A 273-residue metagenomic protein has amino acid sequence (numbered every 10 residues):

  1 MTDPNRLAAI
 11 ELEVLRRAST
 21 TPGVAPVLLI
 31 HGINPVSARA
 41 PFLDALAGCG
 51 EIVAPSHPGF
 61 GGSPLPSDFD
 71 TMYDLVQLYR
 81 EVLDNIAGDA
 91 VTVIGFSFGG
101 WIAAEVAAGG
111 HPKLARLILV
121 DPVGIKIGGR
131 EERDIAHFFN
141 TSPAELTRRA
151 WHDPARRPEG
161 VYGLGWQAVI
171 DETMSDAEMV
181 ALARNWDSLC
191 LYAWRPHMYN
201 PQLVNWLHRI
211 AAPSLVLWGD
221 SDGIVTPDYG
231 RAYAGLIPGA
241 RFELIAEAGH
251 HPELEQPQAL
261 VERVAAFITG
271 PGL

Functional and structural regions predicted by a protein language model:
E13-P64: Conserved HGGG/HGGXW glycine-rich cap/lid loop of the alpha/beta-hydrolase fold
V53-I94, L254, E262: Active-site loop/oxyanion-hole signature of alpha/beta-hydrolase fold enzymes
G95, G99, A103: Gly/Ala-rich beta-loop-alpha elbow adjacent to hydrolase catalytic centers
A104, A108, A115-R149: Flexible "cap/lid" loop of the alpha/beta hydrolase fold
G128-E131, L146-R209: Conserved alpha/beta-hydrolase catalytic His-Asp/Glu region
I210, V216-W218: Short beta-strand/loop motif that positions the catalytic acidic residue of the alpha/beta-hydrolase fold
S221-V225: Acidic catalytic loop of the alpha/beta-hydrolase fold
A240-L273: Catalytic active-site module of serine/aspartate enzymes centered on a nucleophile-bearing elbow/loop
